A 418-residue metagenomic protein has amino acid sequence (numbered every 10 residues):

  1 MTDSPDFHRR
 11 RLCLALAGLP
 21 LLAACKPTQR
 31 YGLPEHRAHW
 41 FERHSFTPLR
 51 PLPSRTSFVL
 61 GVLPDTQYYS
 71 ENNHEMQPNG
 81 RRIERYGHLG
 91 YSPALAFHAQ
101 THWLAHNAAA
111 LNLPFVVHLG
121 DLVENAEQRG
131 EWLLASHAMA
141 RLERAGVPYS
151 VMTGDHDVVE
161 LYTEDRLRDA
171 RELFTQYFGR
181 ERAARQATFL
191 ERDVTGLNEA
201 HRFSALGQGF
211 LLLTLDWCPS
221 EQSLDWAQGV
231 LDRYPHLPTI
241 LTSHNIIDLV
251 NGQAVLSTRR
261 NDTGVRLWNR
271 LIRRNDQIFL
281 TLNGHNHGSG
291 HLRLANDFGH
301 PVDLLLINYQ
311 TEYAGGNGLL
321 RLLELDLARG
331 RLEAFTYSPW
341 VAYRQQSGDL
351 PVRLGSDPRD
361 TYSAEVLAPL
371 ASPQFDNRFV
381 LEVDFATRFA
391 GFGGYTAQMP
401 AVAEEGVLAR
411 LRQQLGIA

Functional and structural regions predicted by a protein language model:
T2-D3, R11-R30: N-terminal export signals
Q29-G130: N-terminal active-site segment of His-dependent metallophosphoesterases
Y31-G32, H36-R50, N79-I83, Q128-D225 (+3 more regions): Extended active-site neighborhood of metal-dependent phosphoesterases/phosphodiesterases
S54, L325-A418: A short C-terminal boundary segment appended to hydrolase-like catalytic domains
V62-P64, V116-D121, Y149-G154, L215 (+3 more regions): Active-site neighborhood of phospho(di)ester-bond hydrolases with catalytic His/Asp-centered motifs
Y69-S70, E124-A126, D155-Y162, S220-Q222 (+3 more regions): Active-site environment of divalent metal-dependent phosphoester hydrolases
L89, E221-D225, D232-I278: Active-site-proximal segments of metal-dependent phosphoesterases and phosphodiesterases across multiple
R259-E333: Conserved beta-sheet core of the metallophosphoesterase superfamily
